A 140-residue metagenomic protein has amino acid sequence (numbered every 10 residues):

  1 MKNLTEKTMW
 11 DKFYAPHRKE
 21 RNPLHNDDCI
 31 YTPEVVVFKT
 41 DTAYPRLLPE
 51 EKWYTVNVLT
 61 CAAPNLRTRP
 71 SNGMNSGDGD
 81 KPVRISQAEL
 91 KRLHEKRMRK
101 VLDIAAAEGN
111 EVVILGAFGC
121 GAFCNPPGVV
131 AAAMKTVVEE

Functional and structural regions predicted by a protein language model:
M1-V113, A117-E140: Macrodomain-like recognition of ADP-ribose-binding/processing modules
